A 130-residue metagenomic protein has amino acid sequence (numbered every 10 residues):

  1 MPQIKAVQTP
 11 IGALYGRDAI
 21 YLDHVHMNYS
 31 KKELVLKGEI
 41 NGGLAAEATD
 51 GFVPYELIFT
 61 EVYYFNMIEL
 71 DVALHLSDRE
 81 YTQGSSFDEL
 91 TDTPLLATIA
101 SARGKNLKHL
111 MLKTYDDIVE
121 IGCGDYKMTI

Functional and structural regions predicted by a protein language model:
M1-I130: Surface-exposed, interaction-prone regions used to assemble/regulate multi-protein complexes
